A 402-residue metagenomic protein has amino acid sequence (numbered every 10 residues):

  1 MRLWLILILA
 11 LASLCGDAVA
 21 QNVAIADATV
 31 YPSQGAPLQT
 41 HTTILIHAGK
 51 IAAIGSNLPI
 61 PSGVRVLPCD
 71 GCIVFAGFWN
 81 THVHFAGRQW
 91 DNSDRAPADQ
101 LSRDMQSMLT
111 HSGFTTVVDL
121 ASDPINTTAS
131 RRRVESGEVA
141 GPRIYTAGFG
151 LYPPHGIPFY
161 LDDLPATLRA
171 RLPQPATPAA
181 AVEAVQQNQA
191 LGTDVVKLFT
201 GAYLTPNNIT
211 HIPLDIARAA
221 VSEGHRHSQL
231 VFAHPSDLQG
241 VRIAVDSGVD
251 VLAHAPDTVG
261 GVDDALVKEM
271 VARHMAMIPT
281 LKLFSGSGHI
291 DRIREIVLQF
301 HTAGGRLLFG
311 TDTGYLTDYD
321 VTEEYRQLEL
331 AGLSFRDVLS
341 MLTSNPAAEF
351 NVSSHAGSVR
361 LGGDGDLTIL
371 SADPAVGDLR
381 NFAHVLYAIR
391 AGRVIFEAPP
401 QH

Functional and structural regions predicted by a protein language model:
V23-I25, I60-D99, R103, S107-T110 (+1 more regions): Replace "His-x-His-based motif
Q34-F75: Histidine-rich, glycine-flanked metal-binding segment
N92-A140, L172-D194: Alpha-helical scaffold segments that flank or form the walls of functional sites
D104-T128, G141-F149, T193-Y203, L230 (+2 more regions): Divalent metal-dependent hydrolysis catalytic cores, especially in the metallo-beta-lactamase
S136-I243, T258-G261: Histidine/acidic-residue-rich, glycine-tolerant segments that coordinate divalent metal ions
L198-F199, Y203-R294, A303, L308 (+4 more regions): Active-site core of metal-dependent hydrolases
R292-P374: His/Asp/Glu-enriched, well-ordered alpha-helical/loop segment that forms or immediately abuts the divalent-metal
A348, L361-H402: C-terminal cap of metal-dependent C-N hydrolases
